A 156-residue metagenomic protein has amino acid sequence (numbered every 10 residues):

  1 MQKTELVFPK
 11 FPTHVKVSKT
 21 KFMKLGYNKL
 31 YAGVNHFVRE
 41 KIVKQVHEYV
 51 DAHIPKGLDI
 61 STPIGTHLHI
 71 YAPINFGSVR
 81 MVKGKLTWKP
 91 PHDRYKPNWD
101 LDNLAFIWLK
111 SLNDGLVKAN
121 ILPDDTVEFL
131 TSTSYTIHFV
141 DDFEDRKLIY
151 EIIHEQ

Functional and structural regions predicted by a protein language model:
M1-Q156: Catalytic phosphate/metal-binding cores of nucleic-acid and nucleotide-processing enzymes, i.e., regions that mediate
